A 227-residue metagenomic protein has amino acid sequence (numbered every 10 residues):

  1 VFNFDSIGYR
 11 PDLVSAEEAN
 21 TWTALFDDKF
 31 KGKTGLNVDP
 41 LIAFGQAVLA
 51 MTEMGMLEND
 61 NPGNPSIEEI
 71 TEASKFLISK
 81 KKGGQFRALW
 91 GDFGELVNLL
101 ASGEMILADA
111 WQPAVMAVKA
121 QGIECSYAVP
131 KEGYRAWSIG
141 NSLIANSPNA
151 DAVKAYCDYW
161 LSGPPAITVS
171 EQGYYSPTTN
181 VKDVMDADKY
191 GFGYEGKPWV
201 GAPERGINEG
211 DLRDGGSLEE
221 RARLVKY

Functional and structural regions predicted by a protein language model:
V1-N98: Extracytoplasmic ligand-binding site segments that recognize negatively charged/polar headgroups
S6-G8, K33-N37, A88, I106-A110 (+2 more regions): Structural recognition of the beta-strand scaffold that forms the well-ordered cores of secreted hydrolase catalytic
S6-L13, L49, W137-N149, T168-V169: A bilobed periplasmic-binding-protein/Venus flytrap-type ligand-binding module shared by bacterial periplasmic
W22, L96-V97, V115, V153 (+1 more regions): Short, hydrophobic alpha-helical packing/hinge segments within bilobed ligand-binding/sensory domains
I70-K80, Q121-A145: Periplasmic-binding protein-like
L99-A101, L143: Hydrophobic residues within well-ordered alpha-helices
D109-E124: A ligand-binding cleft/hinge motif common to bilobed small-molecule-binding domains
I144-L212: Mature extracytoplasmic/periplasmic domains
